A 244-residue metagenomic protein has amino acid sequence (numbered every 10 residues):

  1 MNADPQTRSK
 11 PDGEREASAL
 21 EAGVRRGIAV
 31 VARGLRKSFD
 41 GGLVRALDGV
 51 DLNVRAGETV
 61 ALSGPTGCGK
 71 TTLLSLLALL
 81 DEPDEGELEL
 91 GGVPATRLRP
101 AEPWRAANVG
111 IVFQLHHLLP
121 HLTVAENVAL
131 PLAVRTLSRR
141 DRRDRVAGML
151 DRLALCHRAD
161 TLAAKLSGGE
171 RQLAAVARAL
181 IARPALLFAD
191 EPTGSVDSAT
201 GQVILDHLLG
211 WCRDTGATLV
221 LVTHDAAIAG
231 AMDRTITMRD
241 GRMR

Functional and structural regions predicted by a protein language model:
V44, A95-V109, R139: ABC ATPase NBD coupling module
S63-P65: The feature captures the beta-strand-to-loop junction immediately N-terminal to the Walker
A78: Helix-to-loop junction immediately C-terminal to a conserved catalytic motif
G86-T96: Conserved ABC transporter NBD signature motif
R140-R158: Conserved ABC ATPase "signature" region
L155, A179-L180: ABC ATPase C-loop
T161-A164, I181-A182, T215: Conserved signature/switch motifs of ABC ATPase nucleotide-binding domains
L162-L166, E170-Q172: Conserved ABC ATPase signature
